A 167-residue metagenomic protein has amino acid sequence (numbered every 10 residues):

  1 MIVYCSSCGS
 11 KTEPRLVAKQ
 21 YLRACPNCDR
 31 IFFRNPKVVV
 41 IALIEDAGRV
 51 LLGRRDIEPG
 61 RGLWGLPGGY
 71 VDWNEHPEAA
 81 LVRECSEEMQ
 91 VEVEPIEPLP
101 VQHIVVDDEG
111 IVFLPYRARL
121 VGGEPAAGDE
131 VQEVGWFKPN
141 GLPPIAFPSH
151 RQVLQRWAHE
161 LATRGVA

Functional and structural regions predicted by a protein language model:
I2-I41: Acidic, metal-coordinating catalytic segment for phosphate/diphosphate chemistry, firing primarily on the Nudix
P14-L16, V91-P100: A short coil-to-beta-strand element that immediately follows conserved catalytic motifs
N27-L51, Y70, V101: Conserved N-terminal beta-strand and adjoining loop/helix that marks the start of the Nudix/MutT-like hydrolase domain
E45-E87: Conserved Nudix-box catalytic region and its N-terminal flanking loop in Nudix hydrolases and closely related
V101-P125, A158-L161: Active-site-adjacent beta-strand/loop module that shapes the phosphate/pyrophosphate-binding cleft
A126-W157: NUDIX/MutT-family hydrolases
Q155-A167: Charged phosphate-binding loop/patch that engages nucleotide di/tri-phosphates or the phosphate backbone of nucleic
